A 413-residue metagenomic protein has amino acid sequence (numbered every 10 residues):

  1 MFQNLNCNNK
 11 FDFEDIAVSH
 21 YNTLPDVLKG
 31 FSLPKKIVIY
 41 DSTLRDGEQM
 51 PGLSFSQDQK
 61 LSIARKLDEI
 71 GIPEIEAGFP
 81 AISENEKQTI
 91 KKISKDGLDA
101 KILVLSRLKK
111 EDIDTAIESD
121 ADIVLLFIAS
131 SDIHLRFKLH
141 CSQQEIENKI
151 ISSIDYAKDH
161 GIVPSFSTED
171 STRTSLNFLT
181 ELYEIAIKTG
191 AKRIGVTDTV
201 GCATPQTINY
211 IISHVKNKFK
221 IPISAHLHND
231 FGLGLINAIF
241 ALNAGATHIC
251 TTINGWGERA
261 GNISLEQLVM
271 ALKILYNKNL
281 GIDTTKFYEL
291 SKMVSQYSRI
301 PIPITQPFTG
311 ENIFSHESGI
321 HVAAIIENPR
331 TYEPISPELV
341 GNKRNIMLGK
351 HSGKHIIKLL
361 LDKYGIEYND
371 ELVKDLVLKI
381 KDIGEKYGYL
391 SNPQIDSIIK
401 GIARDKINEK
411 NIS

Functional and structural regions predicted by a protein language model:
F2-T43, N277-S413: A mid-to-C-terminal "edge-of-domain" accessory segment
L5-Q88: A charged N-terminal "starter" segment
N8-F11, M50-E74, K92-D96, K110-I223 (+1 more regions): Alpha/beta enzyme core
L61-R65, K87-S94, I151-I154, T180-E184 (+9 more regions): Predominant activation on well-ordered alpha-helical scaffold segments within soluble catalytic domains
A81, L108, S130, D170-T172 (+4 more regions): Acidic, glycine-rich active-site loops and adjacent beta-strand->loop/helix elements that engage anionic groups
D99-S106: A glycine-rich helix N-cap at a beta->alpha junction
V104, D170-F178, D230-L233, T285: Active-site glycine- and acidic-residue-rich loops that bind and position anionic ligands or nucleotide-like cofactors
A203, T207-E327, T331: Catalytic alpha/beta core domains of metabolic enzymes, predominantly
